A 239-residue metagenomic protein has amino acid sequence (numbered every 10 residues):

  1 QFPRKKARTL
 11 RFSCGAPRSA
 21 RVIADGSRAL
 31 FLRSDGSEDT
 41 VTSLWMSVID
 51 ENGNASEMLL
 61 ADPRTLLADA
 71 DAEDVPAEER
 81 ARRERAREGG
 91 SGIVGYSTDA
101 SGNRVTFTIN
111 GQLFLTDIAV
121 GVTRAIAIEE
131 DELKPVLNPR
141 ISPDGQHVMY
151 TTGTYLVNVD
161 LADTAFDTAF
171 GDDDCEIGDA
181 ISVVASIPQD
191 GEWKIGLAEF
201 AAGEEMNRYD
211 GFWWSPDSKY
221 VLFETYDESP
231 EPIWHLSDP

Functional and structural regions predicted by a protein language model:
Q1-P239: Beta-propeller folds
